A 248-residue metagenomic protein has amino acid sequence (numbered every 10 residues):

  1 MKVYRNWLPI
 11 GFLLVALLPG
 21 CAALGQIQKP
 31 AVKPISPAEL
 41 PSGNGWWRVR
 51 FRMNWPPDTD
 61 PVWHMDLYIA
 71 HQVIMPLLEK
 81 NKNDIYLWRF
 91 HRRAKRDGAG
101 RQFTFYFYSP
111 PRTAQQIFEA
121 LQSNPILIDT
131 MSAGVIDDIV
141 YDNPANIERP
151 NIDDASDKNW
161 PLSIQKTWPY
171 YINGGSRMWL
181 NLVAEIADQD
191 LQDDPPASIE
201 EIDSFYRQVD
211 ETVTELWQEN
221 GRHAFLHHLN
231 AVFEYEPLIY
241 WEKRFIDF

Functional and structural regions predicted by a protein language model:
M1-P19: Sec-dependent bacterial lipoprotein signal peptides
L17-F248: An acidic, charge-biased composition feature
